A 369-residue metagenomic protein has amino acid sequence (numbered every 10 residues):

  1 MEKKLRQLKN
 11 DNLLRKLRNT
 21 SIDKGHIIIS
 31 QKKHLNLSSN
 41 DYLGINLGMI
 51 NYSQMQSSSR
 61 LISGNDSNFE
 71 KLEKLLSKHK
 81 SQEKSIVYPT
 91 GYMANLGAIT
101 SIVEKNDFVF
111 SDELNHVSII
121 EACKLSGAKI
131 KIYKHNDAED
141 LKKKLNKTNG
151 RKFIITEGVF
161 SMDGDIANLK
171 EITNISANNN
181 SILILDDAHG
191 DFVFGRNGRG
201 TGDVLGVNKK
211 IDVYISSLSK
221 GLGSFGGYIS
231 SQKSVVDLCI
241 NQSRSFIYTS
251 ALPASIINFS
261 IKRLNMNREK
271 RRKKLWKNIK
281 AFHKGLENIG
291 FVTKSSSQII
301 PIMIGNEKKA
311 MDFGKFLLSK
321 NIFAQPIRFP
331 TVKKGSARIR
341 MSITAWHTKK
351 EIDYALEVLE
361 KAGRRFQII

Functional and structural regions predicted by a protein language model:
E2-S57, G150, S181: N-terminal "arm"/small-domain region of PLP-dependent enzymes with the aminotransferase-like
N40, K131, H135-L185: Active-site phosphate-binding strand-loop segment of PLP-dependent enzymes
G48, K74, K78, S319-K320 (+1 more regions): PLP-dependent enzyme catalytic core of the Aspartate aminotransferase-like
S53-G91, I279: Conserved N-terminal alpha-helix of the aminotransferase class I/II PLP-enzyme fold
A98-V117: Conserved PLP-anchoring active-site segment centered on the Schiff-base-forming lysine
D203-L238: Active-site PLP attachment segment
S234, A251-R268, N278, E287: Structural motif of enzymes handling amino- and sulfur-group chemistry
K273-H283, E287-N321, I343-A345: Conserved PLP-binding catalytic core of the aspartate aminotransferase-like
